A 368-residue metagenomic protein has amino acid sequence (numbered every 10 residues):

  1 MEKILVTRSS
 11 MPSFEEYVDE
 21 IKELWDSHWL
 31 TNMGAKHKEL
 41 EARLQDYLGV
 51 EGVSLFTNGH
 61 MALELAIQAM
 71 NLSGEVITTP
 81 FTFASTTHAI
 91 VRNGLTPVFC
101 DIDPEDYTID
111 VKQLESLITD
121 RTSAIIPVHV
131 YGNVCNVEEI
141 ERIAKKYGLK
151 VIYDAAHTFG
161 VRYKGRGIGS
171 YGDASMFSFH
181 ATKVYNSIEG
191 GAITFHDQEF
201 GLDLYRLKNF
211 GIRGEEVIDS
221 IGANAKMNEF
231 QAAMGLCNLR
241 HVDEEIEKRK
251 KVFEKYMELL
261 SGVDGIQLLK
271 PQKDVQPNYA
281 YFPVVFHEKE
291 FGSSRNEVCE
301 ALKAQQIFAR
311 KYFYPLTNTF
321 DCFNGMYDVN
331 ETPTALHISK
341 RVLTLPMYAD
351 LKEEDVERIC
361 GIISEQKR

Functional and structural regions predicted by a protein language model:
M1-L30: N-terminal "arm"/small-domain region of PLP-dependent enzymes with the aminotransferase-like
W29, M33-E75, F81, H88-N93 (+2 more regions): Phosphate-binding glycine-rich loop
A35-R43, Y47-V53, K112, A124-V128 (+3 more regions): PLP-dependent aminotransferase class I/II
S54, I77, V98, V151-I152 (+3 more regions): Structural detector of well-ordered beta-strand residues that form the stable sheet scaffold of enzyme domains
N58, I102, V130, A181 (+2 more regions): Short, conserved catalytic or interaction motifs in soluble domains
Q68-K146, K150-A155, R162: PLP-dependent aminotransferase-like
Y153-S187, E215-D219: Conserved active-site segment immediately N-terminal to the catalytic lysine that forms the internal aldimine
S170-R206, E229: Active-site PLP attachment segment
